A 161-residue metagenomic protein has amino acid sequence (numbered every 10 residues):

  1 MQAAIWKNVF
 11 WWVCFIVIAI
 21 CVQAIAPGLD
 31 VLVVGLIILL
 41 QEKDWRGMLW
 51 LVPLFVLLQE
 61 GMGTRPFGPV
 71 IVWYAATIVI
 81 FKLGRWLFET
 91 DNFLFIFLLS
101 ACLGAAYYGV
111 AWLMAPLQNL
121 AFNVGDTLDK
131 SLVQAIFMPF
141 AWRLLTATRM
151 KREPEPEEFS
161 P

Functional and structural regions predicted by a protein language model:
M1-P161: Terminal, non-globular segments
